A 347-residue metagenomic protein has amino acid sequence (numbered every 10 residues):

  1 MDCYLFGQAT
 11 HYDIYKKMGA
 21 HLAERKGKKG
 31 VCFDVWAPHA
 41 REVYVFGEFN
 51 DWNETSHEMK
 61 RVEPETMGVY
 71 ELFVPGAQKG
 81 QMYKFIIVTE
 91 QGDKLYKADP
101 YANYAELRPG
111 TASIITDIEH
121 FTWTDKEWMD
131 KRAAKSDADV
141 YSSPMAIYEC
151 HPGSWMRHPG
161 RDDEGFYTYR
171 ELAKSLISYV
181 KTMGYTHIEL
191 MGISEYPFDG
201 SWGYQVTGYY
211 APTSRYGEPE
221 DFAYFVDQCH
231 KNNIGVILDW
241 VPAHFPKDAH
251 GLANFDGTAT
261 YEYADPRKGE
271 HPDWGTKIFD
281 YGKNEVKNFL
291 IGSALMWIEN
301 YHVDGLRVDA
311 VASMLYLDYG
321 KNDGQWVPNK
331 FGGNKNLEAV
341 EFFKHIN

Functional and structural regions predicted by a protein language model:
M1-C32, V62-E149, S154-D162, E171: The feature marks proteins involved in alpha-glucan
W36-V43, W52: Short proline/glycine-enriched turn/loop motifs at strand-loop junctions of beta-rich domains
V43-V45, Y83: Short beta-strand elements bearing conserved aromatic residues within extracellular beta-rich modules
E48-N53, E90: Change "in extracellular beta-sheet-rich domains … of secreted and cell-surface proteins" to "in beta-sheet-rich domains
E54-E58: N-terminal glycine-rich cofactor-binding segment
E106, K126-M145, H151-E338: Substrate-binding/active-site clefts of carbohydrate-active enzymes
E338-N347: Polar, glycine-rich mid-to-C-terminal structural blocks that act as macromolecule-binding/assembly scaffolds
